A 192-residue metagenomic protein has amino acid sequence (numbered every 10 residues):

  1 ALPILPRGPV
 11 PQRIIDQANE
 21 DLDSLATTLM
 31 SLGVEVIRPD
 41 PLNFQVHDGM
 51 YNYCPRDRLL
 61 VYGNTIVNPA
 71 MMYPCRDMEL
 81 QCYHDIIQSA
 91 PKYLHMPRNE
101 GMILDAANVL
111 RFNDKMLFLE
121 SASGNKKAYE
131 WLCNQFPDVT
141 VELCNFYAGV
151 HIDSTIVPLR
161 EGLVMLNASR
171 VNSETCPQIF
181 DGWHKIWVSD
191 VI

Functional and structural regions predicted by a protein language model:
A1-I192: The feature marks the mature, well-folded catalytic cores of soluble enzymes
